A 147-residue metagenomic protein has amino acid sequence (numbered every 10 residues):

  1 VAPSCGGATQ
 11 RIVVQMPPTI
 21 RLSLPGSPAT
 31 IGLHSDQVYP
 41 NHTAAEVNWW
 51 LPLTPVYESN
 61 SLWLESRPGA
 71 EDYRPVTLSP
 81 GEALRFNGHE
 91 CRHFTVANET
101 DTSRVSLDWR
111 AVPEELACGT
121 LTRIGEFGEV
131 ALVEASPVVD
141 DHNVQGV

Functional and structural regions predicted by a protein language model:
V1-S27, G32-H34, V38: Signature of the catalytic double-stranded beta-helix
A2-G6, T54, E115: Hydrophobic/aromatic-lined pockets within catalytic cores
R11-L24, N60-S66, A83, H93: Generic preference for hydrophobic/aromatic residues in regular secondary structure cores
P18, W49, L107-A111: A structural signal for short, well-ordered beta-strand segments
R21, P25-S27, V38, T54-V56 (+3 more regions): Short, solvent-exposed loop/turn segments at secondary-structure junctions
A29-R85, R104, C118: Catalytic core of non-heme Fe(II) oxygenases with the double-stranded beta-helix
A70-V147: Catalytic core of Fe(II)/2-oxoglutarate
